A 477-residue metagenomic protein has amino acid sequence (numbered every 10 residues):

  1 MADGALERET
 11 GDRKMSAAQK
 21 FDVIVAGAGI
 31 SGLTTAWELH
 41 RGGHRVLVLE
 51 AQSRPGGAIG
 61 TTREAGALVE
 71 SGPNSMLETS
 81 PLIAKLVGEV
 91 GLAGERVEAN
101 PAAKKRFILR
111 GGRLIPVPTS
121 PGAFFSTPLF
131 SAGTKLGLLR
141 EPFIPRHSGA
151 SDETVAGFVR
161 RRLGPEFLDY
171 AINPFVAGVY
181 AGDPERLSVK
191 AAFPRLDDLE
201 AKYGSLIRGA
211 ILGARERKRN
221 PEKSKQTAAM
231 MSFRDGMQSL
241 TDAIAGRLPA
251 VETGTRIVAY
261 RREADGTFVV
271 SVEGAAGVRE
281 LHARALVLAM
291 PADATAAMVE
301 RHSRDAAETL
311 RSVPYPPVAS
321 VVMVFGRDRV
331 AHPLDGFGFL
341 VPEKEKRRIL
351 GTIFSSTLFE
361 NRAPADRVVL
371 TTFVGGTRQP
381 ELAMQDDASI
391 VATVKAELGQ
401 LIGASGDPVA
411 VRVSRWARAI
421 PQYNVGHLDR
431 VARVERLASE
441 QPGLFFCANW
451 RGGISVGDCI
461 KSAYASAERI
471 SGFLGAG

Functional and structural regions predicted by a protein language model:
A2-V23, R41-G42: Extreme N-terminal leader/targeting segments of oxidoreductases
A18-Q19, G42, T255-L370, T377-A388 (+3 more regions): Mid-domain catalytic core of redox enzymes that form a hydrophobic substrate pocket/lid adjacent to a catalytic redox
F21-V48: N-terminal Rossmann-like FAD-binding beta1-loop-alpha1 element of flavoenzymes
H40-E64: Glycine-rich FAD pyrophosphate-binding loop
T61, A84-R106, E166-Y170, A307 (+2 more regions): A short alpha-helix-loop-beta-strand transition element characteristic of N-terminal alpha/beta dinucleotide-binding
A65-H147: Dinucleotide-binding Rossmann-like beta1-alpha1 core, especially the glycine-rich loop that anchors the ADP
K105, G137-R262, G266-F268, H282: Active-site/ligand-binding neighborhood in enzyme catalytic cores
P118-G122, P333-G336, L350-G477: Conserved flavin/dinucleotide-binding core of flavoenzymes
